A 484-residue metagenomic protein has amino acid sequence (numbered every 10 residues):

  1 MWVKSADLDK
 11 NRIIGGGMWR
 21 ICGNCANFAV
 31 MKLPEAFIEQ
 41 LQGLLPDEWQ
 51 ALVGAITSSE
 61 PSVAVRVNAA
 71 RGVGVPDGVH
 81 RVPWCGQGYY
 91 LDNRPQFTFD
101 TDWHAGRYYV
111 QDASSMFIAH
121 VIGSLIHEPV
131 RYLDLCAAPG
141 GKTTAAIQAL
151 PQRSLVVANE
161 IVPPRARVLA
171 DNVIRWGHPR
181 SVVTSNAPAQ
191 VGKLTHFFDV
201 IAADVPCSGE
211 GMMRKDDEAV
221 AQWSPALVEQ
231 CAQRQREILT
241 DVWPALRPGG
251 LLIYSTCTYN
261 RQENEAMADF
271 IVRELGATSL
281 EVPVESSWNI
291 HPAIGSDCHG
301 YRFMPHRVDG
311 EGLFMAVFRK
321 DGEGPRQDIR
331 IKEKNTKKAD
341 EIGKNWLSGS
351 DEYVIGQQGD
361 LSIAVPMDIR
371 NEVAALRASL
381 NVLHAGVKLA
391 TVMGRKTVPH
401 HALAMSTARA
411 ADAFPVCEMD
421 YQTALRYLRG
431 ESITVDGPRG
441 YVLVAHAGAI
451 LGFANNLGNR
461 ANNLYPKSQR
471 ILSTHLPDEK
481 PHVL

Functional and structural regions predicted by a protein language model:
F28-G72, E311-F314, D321-L484: Polybasic, low-complexity RNA-engagement segments
P61-H120: Conserved AdoMet
P129-C136: Conserved class I S-adenosyl-L-methionine
P139-P151: Conserved SAM-binding loop of SAM-dependent methyltransferases across substrates and taxa, primarily the Class I
P151, L246-P248: Helix-to-beta-strand junctions that scaffold the AdoMet/dcAdoMet cofactor pocket in Class I SAM-dependent enzymes
I161-T195: S-adenosyl-L-methionine
P164, D199-T240, I253, C257-N264 (+1 more regions): Mobile active-site "lid"/loop adjacent to the S-adenosyl-L-methionine
F198, L251-Y254, T258-R370: Class I S-adenosyl-L-methionine
